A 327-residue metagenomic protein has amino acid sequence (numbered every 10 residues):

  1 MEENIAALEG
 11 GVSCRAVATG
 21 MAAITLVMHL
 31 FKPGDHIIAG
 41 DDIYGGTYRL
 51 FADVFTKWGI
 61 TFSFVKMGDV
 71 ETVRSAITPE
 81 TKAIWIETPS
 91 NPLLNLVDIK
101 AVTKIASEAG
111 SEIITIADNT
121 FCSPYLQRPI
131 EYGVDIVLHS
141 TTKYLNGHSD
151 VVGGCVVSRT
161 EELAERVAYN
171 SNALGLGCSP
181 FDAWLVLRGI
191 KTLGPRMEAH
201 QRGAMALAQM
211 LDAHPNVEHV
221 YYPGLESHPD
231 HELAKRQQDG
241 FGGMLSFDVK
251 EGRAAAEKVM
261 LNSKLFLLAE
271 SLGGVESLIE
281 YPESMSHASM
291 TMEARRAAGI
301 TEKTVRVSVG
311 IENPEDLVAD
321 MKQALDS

Functional and structural regions predicted by a protein language model:
M1, V27, R166-V167, A255-V259 (+1 more regions): Hydrophobic side chains in well-ordered alpha-helices
M1-E2, I99, A164, A183 (+2 more regions): A general structural signal for well-ordered alpha-helical segments in protein cores
M1-R15: Active-site-flanking structural segment that lines cofactor/substrate pockets
I5, E87, H200, V259 (+1 more regions): Residue-level signature of catalytic and energy-coupling elements of molecular machines, predominantly ATP/GTP-dependent
L8, L211-P215, S263: Acidic-histidine catalytic/liganding microenvironments
S13-N216, Y221: Conserved PLP-enzyme active-site core in the AAT-like
A52-D53, T61, P79-K82, A109 (+3 more regions): PLP-dependent enzyme catalytic core of the Aspartate aminotransferase-like
V217-V305, V309: Conserved C-terminal alpha-helix-loop-beta "cap" of PLP-dependent enzymes that closes/shapes the active-site mouth
